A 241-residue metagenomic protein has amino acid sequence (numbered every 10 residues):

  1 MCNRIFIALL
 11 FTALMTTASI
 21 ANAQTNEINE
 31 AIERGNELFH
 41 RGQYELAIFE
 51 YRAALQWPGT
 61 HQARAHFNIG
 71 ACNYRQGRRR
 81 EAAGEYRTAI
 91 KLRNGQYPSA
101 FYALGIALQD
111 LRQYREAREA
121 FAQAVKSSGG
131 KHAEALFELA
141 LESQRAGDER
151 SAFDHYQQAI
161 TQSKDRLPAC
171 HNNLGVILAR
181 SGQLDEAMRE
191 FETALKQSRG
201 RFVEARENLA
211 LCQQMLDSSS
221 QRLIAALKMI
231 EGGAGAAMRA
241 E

Functional and structural regions predicted by a protein language model:
I28, R180, D185-E241: Terminal, low-structured helical/coil segments at or just beyond the last alpha-helical repeat
N29, A63-R64, P98-S99, A133-E134 (+2 more regions): Start-of-helix register in tetratricopeptide repeats
E33, F67-N68, Y102-A103, F137-E138 (+2 more regions): Canonical tetratricopeptide repeat
H40-R41, R75-Q76, D110-L111, R145-A146 (+2 more regions): Register position in tetratricopeptide repeats
W57-P58, L92-R93, S127-S128, Q162-S163 (+1 more regions): Structural marker of alpha-solenoid helical repeat scaffolds
